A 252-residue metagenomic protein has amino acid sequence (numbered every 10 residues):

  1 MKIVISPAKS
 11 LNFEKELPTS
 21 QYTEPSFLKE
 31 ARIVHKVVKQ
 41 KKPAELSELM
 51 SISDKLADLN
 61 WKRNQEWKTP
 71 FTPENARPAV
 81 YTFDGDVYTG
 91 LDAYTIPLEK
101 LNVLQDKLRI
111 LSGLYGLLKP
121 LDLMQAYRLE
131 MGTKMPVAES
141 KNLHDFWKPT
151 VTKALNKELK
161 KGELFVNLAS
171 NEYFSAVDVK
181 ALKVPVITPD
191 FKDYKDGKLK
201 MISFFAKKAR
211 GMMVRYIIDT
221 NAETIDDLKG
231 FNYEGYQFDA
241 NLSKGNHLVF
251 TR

Functional and structural regions predicted by a protein language model:
K2-S6, L164-N167: Short hydrophobic beta-strand segments
I3, D86, I187, L248: A broad, low-specificity signal marking well-ordered, structured residues that form hydrophobic/aromatic
V4-T95: Active-site helix-to-loop segments that bind/position phosphate- or nucleotide-bearing substrates and donors across
A93-S243: Internal, well-folded beta-alpha domain core
S243-R252: Extended, charged low-complexity segments that frequently continue into or abut oligomerization scaffolds
